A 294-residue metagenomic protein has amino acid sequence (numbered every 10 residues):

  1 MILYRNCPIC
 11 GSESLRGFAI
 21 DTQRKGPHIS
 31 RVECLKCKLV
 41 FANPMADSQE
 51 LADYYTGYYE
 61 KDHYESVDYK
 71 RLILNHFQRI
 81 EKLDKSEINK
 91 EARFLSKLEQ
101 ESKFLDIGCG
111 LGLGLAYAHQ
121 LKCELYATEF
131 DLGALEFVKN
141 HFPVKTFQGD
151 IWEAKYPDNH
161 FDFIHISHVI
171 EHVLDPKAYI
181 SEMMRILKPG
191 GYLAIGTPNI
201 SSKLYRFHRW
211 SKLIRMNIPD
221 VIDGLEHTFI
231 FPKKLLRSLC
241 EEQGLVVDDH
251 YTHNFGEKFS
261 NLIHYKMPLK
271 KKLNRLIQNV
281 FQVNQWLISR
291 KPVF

Functional and structural regions predicted by a protein language model:
M1-N159, F163-S167, K177-I180, H250-H253 (+2 more regions): Conserved N-terminal segment of class I S-adenosyl-L-methionine
W152, I166, L174-E182, Y192-F294: S-adenosyl-L-methionine-dependent methyltransferase catalytic module, highlighting the catalytic core
